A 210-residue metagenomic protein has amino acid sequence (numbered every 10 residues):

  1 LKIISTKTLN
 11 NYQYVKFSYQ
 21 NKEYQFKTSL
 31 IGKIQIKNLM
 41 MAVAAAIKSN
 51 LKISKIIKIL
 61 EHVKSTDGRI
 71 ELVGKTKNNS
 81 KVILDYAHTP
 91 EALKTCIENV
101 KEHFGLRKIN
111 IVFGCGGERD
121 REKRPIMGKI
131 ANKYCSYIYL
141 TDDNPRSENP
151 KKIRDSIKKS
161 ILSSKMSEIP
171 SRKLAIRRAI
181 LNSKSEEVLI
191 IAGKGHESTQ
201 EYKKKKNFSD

Functional and structural regions predicted by a protein language model:
L1-Q25, T66-R69, V73-T76: Extended acidic/charged loop-beta regions that coordinate divalent cations and stabilize anionic phosphate/carboxylate
I4-T6, I31, I59-E61: Residues embedded in well-ordered secondary-structure elements
Q25-K33: A short glycine-threonine-serine/GTX helix/turn-capping micro-motif
I34, M41-D210: ATP-dependent carboxylate-amine ligase
